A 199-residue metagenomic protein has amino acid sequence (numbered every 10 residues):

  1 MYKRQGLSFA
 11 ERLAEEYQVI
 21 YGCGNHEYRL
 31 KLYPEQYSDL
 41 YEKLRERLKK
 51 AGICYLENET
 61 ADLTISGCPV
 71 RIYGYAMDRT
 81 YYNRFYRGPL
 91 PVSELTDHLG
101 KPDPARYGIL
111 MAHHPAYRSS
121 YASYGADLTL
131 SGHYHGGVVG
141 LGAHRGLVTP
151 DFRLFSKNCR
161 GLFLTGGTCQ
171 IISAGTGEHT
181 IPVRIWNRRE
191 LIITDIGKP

Functional and structural regions predicted by a protein language model:
K3-T64: Core catalytic region of metal-dependent phosphoesterases/phosphodiesterases, especially metallo-beta-lactamase-like
A10-E16, P102, A122-G125: Short, conserved loop/helix-junction motifs that constitute active-site signature segments in enzyme catalytic cores
I20-Y21, I109, H114-I192: Conserved beta-sheet core of the metallophosphoesterase superfamily
G24-H26, T60, Y75-D78, P115: Active-site beta-loop-alpha junctions enriched in small/polar residues
K31-G52, I65-G108, R118-S119, R184: Binuclear metal-dependent hydrolase catalytic cores centered on His/Asp/Glu-rich metal-binding motifs
K49, E57, P104-R106, K157 (+1 more regions): Residues that act as N-cap/strand-start positions at coil-to-secondary-structure junctions
I53-C54, T60-G74, D103-A105, L164-Q170 (+1 more regions): Beta-strand-turn-beta hairpins that frame and shape the catalytic cleft of phosphate-ester-processing enzymes
E57, V92-L95, L147-L154: N-terminal post-signal-peptidase region of extra-cytosolic proteins
